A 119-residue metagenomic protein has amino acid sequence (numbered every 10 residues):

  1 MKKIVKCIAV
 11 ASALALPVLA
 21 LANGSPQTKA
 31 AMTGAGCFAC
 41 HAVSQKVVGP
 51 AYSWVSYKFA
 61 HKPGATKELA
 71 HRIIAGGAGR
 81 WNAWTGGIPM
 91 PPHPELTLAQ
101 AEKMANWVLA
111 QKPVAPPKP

Functional and structural regions predicted by a protein language model:
M1-A11: Bacterial N-terminal signal peptides that target proteins for export
A15-P17: N-terminal signal peptide c-region/cleavage motif recognized by signal peptidases
L21-N23: Boundary of Sec targeting at the N-terminus
K29, T33, A42-I73: Gly/Gly-Pro-rich "capping" loops immediately C-terminal to redox-active cysteine motifs in periplasmic/lumenal
G36: The −1 position to Zn-ligating cysteines in a subset of zinc-ribbon hairpins
A39, V48-Y57, A75-E102: Axial heme c-ligation environment in periplasmic c-type cytochrome domains
H41, I74, V108-K112: Protein kinase-like catalytic domain
P92-K118: C-terminal capping alpha-helices of c-type cytochrome domains
